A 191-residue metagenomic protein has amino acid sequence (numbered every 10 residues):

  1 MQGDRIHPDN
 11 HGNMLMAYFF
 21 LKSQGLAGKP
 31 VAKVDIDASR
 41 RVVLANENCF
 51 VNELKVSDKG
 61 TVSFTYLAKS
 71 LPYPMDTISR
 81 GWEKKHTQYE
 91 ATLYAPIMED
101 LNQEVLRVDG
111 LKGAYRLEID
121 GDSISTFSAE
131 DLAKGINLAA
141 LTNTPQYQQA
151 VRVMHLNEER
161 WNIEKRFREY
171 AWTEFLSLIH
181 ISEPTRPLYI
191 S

Functional and structural regions predicted by a protein language model:
M1-P72, Q88-A91, E118-D120, S125 (+6 more regions): Catalytic His-Asp segment of secreted/periplasmic serine-dependent ester chemistry enzymes
D58, M98-D100, D109-L111: Solvent-exposed loop and beta-edge segments used for protein-protein assembly and interaction
T77-R80: Short, compositionally biased leader-like segments
Y89-V105: Charged, amphipathic alpha-helical segments
L101, L106, D122-N143, Y147: Eukaryote-biased intrinsically disordered, low-complexity acidic regions enriched in Ser/Thr/Pro
L106-D120: Beta-strand-rich binding/interaction modules
R166: Conserved N-terminal ligand/cofactor-binding loop architecture of enzyme catalytic domains
I179-I190: Single conserved hydrophobic/aromatic residue that forms the stacking wall/gate of nucleotide- or nucleobase-binding
